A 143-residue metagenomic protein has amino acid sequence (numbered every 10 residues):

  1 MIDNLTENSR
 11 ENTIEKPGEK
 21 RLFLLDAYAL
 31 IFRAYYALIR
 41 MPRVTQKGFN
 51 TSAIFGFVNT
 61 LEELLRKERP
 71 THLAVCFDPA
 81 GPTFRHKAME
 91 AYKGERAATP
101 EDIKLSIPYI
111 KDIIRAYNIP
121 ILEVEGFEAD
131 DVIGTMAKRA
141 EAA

Functional and structural regions predicted by a protein language model:
I2-L5, I14-A143: Noncatalytic, basic helical substrate-engagement surface that gates or grips nucleic-acid strands
